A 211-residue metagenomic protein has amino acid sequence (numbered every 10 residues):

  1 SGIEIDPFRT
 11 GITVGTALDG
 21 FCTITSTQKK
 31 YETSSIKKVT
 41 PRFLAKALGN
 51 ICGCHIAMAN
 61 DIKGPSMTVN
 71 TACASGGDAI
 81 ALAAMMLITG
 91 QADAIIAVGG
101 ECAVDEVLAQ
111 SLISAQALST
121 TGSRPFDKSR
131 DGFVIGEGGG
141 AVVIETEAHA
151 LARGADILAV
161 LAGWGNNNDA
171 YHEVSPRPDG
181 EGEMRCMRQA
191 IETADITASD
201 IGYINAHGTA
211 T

Functional and structural regions predicted by a protein language model:
S1, G49-G99, V134-A155: Active-site-proximal alpha-helical scaffold in enzymes
S1-T71, G100-L108, D200-T211: Conserved beta-ketoacyl condensing-enzyme motif
I3-P7, T13, I36-K37, G49 (+8 more regions): Solvent-exposed alpha-helices and their adjacent loops that cap or buttress functional pockets in soluble metabolic
I12, I56, G76, A83 (+5 more regions): Conserved small-residue
T13-T16, N70, I95-E101, I144 (+1 more regions): Short beta-strand segments
C22-I36, M86-T89, A109-T120, P178-G182: A glycine- and small-aliphatic-rich helix-loop capping segment at beta-alpha/alpha-beta transitions that lines
K38-V39, A94-I96, C102-V104, L108-S111 (+1 more regions): Glycine/threonine-rich beta-strand-loop-alpha-helix active-site module that forms ligand/phosphate-binding
L118, G122-I196, D200-Y203: Condensing-enzyme catalytic core mediating Claisen C-C bond formation in acyl metabolism
